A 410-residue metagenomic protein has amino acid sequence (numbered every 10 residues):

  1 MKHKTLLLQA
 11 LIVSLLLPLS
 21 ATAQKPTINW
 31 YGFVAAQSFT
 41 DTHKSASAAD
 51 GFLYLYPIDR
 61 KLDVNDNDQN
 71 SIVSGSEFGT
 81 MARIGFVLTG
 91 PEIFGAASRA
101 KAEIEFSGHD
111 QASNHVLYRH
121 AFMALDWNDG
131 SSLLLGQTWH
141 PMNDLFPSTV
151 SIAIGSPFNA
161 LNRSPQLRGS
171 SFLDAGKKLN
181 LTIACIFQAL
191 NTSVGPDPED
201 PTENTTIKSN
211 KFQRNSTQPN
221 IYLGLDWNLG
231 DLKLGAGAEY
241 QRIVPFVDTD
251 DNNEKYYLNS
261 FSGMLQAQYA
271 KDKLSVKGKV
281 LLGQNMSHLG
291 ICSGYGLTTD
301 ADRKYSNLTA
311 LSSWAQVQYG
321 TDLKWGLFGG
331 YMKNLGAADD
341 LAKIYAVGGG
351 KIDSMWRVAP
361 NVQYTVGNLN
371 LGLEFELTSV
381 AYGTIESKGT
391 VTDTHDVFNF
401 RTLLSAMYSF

Functional and structural regions predicted by a protein language model:
Q9-P18: Bacterial N-terminal signal peptides
L19-A23: Sec/Tat signal peptide C-region and signal peptidase I cleavage site
K25-D50, R60-N191, T217-Q218, Y222 (+2 more regions): Outer membrane beta-barrel
K44-A49, Q111-Y118, L145-I152, T192-Q213 (+6 more regions): Outer-membrane beta-barrel translocator domains and adjoining extracellular loop/strand segments of Gram-negative
F78-R83, E103, V116-H120, N162-Q166 (+6 more regions): Transmembrane beta-barrel architecture of outer-membrane proteins
A97-G108, L135, C185-F187, G237-R242 (+4 more regions): Transmembrane beta-strand segments that form the barrel wall of outer-membrane beta-barrel proteins
W227, D231-I352, W356: Detector for outer-membrane/organellar transmembrane beta-barrel domains, recognizing the amphipathic beta-strand
Y364-V366, T394-F410: Outer-membrane beta-barrel "beta-signal"
